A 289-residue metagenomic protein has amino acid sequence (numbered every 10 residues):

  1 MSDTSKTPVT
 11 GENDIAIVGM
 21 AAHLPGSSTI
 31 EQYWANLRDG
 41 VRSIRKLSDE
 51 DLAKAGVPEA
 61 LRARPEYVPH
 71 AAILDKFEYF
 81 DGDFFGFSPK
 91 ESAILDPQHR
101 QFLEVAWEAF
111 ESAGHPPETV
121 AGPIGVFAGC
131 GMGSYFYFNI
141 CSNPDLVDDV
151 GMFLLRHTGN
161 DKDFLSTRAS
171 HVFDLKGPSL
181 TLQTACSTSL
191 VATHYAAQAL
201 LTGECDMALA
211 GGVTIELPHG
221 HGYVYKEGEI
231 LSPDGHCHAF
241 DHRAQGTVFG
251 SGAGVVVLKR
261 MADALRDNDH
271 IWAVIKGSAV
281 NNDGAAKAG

Functional and structural regions predicted by a protein language model:
S2-G289: Condensing-enzyme catalytic core of the thiolase-fold
